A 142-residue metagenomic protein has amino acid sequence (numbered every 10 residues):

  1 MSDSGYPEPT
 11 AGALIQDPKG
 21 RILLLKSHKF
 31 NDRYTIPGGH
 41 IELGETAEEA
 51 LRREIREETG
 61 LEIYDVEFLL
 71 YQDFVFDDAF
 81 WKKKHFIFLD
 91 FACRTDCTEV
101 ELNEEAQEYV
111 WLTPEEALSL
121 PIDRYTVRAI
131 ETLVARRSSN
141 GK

Functional and structural regions predicted by a protein language model:
M1-I22, A92: Conserved N-terminal beta-strand and adjoining loop/helix that marks the start of the Nudix/MutT-like hydrolase domain
G5-P7, W81-I87, A106: A generic structural micro-feature
D17, R21-E57: Conserved Nudix-box catalytic region and its N-terminal flanking loop in Nudix hydrolases and closely related
I22, T98-E101: Short helix-loop capping/hinge motifs at secondary-structure junctions, enriched in acidic/polar residues
E62-Y71: A short coil-to-beta-strand element that immediately follows conserved catalytic motifs
Q72-E99: Active-site-adjacent beta-strand/loop module that shapes the phosphate/pyrophosphate-binding cleft
A92, E101-T132: NUDIX/MutT-family hydrolases
V134-K142: Generic C-terminal helix-cap and adjacent flexible tail
